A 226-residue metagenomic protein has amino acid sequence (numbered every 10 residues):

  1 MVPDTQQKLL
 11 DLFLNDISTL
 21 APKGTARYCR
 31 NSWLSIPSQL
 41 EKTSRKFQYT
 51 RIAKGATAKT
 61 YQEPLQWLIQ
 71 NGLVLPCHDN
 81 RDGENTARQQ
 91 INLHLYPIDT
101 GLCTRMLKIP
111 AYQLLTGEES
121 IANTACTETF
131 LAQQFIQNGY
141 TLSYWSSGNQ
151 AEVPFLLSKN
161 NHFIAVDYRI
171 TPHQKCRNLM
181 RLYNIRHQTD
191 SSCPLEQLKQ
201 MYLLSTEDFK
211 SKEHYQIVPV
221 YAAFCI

Functional and structural regions predicted by a protein language model:
M1-F163: Accessory nucleic acid-recognition modules appended to NTPase machines
L107-P110, D167, R177-N178, E213-Y215: Short conserved micro-motifs at the rims of enzyme active sites and ligand-binding pockets
S147, S205-T206: Cofactor-binding loop segments of dinucleotide-utilizing enzymes, especially the Rossmann-like FAD- and NAD(P)+-binding
H162-Q174: Active-site ExK catalytic segment of metal-dependent nucleases
P172-Y183: Active-site-adjacent loop/helix micro-motif of nuclease/hydrolase catalytic cores
Y183-Q197: Arginine/glycine-rich "motif VI" loop of SF2 helicases in the C-terminal RecA-like domain
E196-S205: Short, hydrophobic beta-strand segments that form beta-sheet elements in well-ordered domains
T206-I226: Domain-level recognition of nuclease-like catalytic cores that cleave nucleotide substrates
